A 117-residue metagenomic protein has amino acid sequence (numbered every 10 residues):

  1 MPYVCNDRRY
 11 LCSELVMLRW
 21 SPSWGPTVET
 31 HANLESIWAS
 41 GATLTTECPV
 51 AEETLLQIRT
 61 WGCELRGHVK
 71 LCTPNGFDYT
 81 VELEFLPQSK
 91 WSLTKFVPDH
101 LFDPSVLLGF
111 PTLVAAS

Functional and structural regions predicted by a protein language model:
M1-S117: Structured alpha-helical
